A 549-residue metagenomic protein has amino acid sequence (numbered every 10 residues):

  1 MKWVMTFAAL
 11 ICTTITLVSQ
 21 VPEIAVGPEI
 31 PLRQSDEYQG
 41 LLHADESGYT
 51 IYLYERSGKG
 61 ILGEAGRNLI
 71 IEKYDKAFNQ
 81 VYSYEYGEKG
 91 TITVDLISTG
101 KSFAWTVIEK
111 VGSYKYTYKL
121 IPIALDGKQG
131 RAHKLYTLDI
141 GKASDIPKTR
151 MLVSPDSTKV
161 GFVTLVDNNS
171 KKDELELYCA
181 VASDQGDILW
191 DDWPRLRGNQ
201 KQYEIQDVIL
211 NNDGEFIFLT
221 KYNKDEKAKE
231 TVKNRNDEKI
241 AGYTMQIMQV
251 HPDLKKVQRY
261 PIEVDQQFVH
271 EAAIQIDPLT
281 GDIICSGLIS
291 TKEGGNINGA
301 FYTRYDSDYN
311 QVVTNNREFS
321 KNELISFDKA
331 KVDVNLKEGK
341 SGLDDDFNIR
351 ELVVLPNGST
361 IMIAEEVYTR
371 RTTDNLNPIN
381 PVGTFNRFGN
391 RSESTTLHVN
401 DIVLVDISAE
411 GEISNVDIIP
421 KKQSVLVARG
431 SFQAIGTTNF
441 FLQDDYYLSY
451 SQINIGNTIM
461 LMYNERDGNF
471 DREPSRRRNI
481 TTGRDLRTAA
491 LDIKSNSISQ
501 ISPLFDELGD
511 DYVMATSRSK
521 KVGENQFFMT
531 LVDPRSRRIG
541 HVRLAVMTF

Functional and structural regions predicted by a protein language model:
G27-L69, K159: Beta-strand-rich domains and repeat architectures in extracellular enzymes and scaffolds, especially beta-propellers
P31-R33, D75-Y114, A132-T149, D192-Q206 (+2 more regions): Blade-loop segments of beta-propeller domains
L32-S47, D95-K101, K110, P147-K159 (+5 more regions): Structural signature of eukaryotic scaffold interfaces centered on beta-propeller domains
L53-E64, G161-E174, K221-I240, L288-A300 (+2 more regions): Short, conserved, GDST-rich strand-edge loop motifs in beta-rich repeat architectures
G66-K76, T117-G127, L175-I188, K233-K255 (+4 more regions): Beta-propeller blade signature
N211-D213, F218, K229-V232, N236-E365 (+1 more regions): Long, internal scaffold/assembly segments composed of regular secondary structure
P261-I274, T314-L343, I413-S449, D485-A489 (+1 more regions): Conserved blade-ending motifs and adjacent loop-strand segments that build the rim/top face of beta-propeller domains
G287-L288, I349-T369, F385-N386, E393-D406 (+1 more regions): Loop/turn-rich, solvent-exposed surfaces of beta-rich toroidal or solenoidal domains
